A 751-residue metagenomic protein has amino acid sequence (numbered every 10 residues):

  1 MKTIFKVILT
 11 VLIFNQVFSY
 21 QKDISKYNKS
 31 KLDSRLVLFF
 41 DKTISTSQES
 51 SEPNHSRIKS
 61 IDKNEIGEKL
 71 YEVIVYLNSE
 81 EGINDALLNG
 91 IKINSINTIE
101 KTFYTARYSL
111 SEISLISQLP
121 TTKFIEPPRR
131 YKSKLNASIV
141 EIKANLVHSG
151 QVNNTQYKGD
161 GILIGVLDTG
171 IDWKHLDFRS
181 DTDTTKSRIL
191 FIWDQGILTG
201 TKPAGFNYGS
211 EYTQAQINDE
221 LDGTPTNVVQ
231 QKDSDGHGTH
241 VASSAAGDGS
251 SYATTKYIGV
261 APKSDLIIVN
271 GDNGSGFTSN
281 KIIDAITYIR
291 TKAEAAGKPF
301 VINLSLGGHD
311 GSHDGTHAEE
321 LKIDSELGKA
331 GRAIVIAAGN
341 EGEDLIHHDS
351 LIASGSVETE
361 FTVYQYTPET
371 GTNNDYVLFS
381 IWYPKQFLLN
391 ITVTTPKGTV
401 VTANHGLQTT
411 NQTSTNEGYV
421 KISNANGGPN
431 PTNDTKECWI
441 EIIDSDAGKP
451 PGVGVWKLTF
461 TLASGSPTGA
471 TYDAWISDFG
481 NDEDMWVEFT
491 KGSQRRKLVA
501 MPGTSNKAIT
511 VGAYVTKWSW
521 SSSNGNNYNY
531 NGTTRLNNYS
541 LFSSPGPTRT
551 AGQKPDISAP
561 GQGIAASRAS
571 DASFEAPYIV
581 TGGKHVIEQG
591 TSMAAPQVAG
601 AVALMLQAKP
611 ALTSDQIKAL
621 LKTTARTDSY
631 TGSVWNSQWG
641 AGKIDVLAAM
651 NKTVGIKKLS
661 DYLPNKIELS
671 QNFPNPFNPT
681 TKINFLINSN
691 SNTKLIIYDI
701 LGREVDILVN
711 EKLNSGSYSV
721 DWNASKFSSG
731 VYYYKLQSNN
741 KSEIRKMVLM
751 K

Functional and structural regions predicted by a protein language model:
I8, Q16-N154, L163, G274-S275: Autoinhibitory N-terminal propeptides
K59-N64, A295-G308, S312-G315, A330-A338 (+4 more regions): C-terminal subdomain of the subtilisin-like protease fold in secreted/lumenal serine endopeptidases
G150-N280, G297-V301, G315, K329-A333 (+11 more regions): Subtilisin-like serine protease catalytic core
L198-G200, F206-A215, L345-P450, F460-T461 (+2 more regions): Extracellular S/T/G-rich loop segment that most often corresponds to the catalytic His/Ser-adjacent loop
K657-F673, F677-I697, S719-W722, S738: Glycine-centered coil/turn sites that cap beta-strands in beta-rich domains
N678, Y698-V705, Y732: Short, glycine-anchored, charge-dense loop/turn motifs used at functional sites
V709-N740: Short, surface-exposed loop/turn motifs with a glycine/proline- and acidic-biased composition
M747-K751: Short beta-strand edge segments in extracellular beta-sheet folds
